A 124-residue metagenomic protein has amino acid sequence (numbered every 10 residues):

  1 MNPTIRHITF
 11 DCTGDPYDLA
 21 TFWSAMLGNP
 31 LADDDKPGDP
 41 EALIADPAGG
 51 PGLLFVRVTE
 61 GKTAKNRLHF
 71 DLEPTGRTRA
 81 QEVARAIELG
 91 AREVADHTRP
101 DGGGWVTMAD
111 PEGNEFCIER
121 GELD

Functional and structural regions predicted by a protein language model:
M1-A20, L68, E122-D124: N-terminal beta-strand motif that seeds the catalytic metal site of vicinal oxygen chelate
T9-G52, G102: Core segments of cupin and vicinal oxygen chelate
T13-Y17, F70-E112: Vicinal oxygen chelate
W23, E112-F116: Short, glycine-anchored, charge-dense loop/turn motifs used at functional sites
D33, I118-D124: Short beta->alpha transition motifs characteristic of CBS
I44-A48, M108-P111, G121: Active-site beta-strand termini and strand-to-loop segments that position acidic
G52-V56, T107, C117: Conserved beta-strand in the GNAT
